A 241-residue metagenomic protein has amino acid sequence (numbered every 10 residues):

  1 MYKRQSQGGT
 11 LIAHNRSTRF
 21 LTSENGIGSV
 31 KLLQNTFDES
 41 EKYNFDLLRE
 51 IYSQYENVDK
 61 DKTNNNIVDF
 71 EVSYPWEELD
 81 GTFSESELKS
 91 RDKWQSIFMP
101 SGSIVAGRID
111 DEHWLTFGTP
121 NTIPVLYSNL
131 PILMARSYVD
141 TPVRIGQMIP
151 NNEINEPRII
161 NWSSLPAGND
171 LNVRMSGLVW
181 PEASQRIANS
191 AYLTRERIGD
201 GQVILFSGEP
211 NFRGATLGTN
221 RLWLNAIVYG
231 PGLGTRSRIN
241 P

Functional and structural regions predicted by a protein language model:
M1-Y2: Short, small-residue-biased leader/transition segments that mark boundaries at the very start of proteins
S6, S23-G26: Sec-exported extracytoplasmic/periplasmic mature domains
Q7-G9, G201: A short helix->loop->beta-strand "cap" motif at the edges of active sites that frequently abuts
I12-A13, A106, I204-L205: Structured core elements
A13-H14, F20-S23, G214-T216: Extracytoplasmic/secreted cell-surface and envelope-processing proteins
R19-F20, T36: Positions that flank functional sites
N25-N172: An acidic, glycine-rich "communication" segment
K93, E112-W114, G118-V125, R136-D140 (+1 more regions): Extracellular ligand-binding/catalytic regions of CAZymes and related secreted enzymes and adhesion modules
